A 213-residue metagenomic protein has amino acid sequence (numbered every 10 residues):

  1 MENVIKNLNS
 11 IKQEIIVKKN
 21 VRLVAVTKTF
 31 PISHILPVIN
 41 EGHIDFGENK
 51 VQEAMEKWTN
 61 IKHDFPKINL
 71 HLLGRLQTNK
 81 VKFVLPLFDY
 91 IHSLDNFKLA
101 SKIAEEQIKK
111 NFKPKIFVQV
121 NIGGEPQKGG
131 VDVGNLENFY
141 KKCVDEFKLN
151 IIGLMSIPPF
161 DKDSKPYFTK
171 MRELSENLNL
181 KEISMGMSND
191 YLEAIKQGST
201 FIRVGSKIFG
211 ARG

Functional and structural regions predicted by a protein language model:
M1-E182, M187-N189, I195-Q197: Conserved alpha/beta-domain cores
I195, I208-G213: Expand to "…catalyze enediolate/carbanion chemistry for C-C bond making/breaking, isomerization, decarboxylation
T200-F201: Divalent-metal-activated hydrolytic enzyme cores
